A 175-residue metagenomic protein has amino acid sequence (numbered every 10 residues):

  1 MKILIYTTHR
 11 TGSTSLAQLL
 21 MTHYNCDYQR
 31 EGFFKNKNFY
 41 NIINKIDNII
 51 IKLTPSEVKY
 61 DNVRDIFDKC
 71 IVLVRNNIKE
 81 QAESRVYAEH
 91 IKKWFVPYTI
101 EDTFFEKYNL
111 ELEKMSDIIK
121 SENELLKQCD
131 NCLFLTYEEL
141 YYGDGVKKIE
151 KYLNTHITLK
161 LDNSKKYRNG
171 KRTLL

Functional and structural regions predicted by a protein language model:
M1-D47: PAPS-dependent sulfotransferase catalytic core
M1-I5, D47-K52, C70, C132-F134: Generic beta-sheet signal
R10, E139-L140, S164-Y167: Short, surface-exposed acidic/glycine-rich loop or hinge patches that mediate macromolecular interfaces
H23-Y24, L153, I157: A generic secondary-structure signal for well-formed alpha-helical elements
F39-N62: Conserved nucleotide-sensing/catalytic segment adjacent to the nucleotide-binding pocket in NTP-handling enzymes
T54-C132, Y137-T155: PAPS-dependent sulfotransferase catalytic domain
T158-L175: C-terminal accessory extensions appended to soluble enzyme cores
